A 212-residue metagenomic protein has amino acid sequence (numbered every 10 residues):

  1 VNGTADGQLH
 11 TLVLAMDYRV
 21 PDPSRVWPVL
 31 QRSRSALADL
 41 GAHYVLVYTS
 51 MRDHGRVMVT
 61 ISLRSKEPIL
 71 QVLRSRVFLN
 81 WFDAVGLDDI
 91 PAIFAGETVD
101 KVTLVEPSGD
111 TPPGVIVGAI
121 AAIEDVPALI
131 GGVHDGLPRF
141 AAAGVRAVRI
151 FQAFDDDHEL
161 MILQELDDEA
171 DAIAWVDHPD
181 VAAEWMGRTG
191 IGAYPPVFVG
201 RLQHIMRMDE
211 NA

Functional and structural regions predicted by a protein language model:
V1-A212: Short S/T/G/P-rich N-terminal loop/turn motif that feeds into the first structured element of a domain
